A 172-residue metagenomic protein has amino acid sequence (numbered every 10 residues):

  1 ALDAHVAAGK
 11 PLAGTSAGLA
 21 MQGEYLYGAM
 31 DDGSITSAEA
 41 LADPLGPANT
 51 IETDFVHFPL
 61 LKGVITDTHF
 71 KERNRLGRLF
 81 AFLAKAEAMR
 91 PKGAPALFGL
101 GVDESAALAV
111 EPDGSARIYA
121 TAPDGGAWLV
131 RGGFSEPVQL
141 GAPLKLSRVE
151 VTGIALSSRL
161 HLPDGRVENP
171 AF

Functional and structural regions predicted by a protein language model:
A1-H5: Internal, conserved structured core segments that host functional sites
V6-L26: Catalytic nucleophile loop
L26-G28, D32-F172: C-terminal and late-domain segments of enzyme folds
